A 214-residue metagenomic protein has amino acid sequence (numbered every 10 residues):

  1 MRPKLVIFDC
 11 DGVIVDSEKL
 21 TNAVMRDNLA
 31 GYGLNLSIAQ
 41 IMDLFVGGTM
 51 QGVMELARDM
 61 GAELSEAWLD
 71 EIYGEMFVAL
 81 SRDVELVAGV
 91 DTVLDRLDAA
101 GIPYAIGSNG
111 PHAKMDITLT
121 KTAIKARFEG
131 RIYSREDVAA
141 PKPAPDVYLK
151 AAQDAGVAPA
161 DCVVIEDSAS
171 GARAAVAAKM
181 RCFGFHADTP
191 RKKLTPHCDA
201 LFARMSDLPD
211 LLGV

Functional and structural regions predicted by a protein language model:
M1-D43: Active-site neighborhood of HAD-like aspartate-dependent phosphohydrolases
M1-K4, D95, P111-V214: Asp-based, Mg2+/Mn2+-dependent phosphohydrolase catalytic module
I7, I14, L86, Y104-G107 (+2 more regions): Conserved SAM-binding loop
L20, G48, I72, E85-G89 (+4 more regions): Short beta->alpha linker loops
M25, I72, V90-T120, A175: Substrate-recognition element of Asp-dependent hydrolases with the DxDx(T/V) motif
N28-L29, G48-E63, T118, A151-A152: Helix-loop "lid/cap" segments that line or gate small-molecule binding pockets
G31-L34, M60-L64, A99-A100, A123-R127 (+1 more regions): Short helix-capping segments at alpha-helix termini
N35, E55-T92, A100: Metal-dependent phosphoesterase signature
